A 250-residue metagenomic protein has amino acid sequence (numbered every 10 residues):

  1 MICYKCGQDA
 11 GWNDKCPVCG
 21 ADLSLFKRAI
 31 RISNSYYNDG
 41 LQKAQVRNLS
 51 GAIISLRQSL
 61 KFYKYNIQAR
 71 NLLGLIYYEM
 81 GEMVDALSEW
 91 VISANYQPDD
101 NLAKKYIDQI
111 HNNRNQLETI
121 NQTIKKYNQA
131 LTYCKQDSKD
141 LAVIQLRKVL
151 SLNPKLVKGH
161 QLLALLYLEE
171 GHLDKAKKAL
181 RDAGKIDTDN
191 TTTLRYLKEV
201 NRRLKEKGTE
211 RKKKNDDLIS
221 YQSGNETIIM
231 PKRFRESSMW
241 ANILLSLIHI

Functional and structural regions predicted by a protein language model:
A29-A44, N71, T119-C134, Q161: Alpha-helical tetratricopeptide repeat
S33-N34, I67-Q68, N101-L102, T123 (+2 more regions): Helix-start (N-cap) detector for alpha-helical repeat units in TPR-like alpha-solenoids, especially tetratricopeptide
I248-I250: Conserved small/polar residues in nucleotide/adenosyl-binding loops
